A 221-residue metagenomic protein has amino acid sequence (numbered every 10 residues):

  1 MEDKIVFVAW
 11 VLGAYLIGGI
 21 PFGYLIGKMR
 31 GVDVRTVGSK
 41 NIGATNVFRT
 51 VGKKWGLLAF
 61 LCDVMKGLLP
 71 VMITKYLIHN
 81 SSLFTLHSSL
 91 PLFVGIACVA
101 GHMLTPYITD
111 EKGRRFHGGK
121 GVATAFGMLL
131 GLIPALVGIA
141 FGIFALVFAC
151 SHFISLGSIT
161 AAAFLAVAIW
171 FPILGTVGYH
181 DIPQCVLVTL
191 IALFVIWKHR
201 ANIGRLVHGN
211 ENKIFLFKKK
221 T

Functional and structural regions predicted by a protein language model:
V6, W10, W55-A59, K66-G113 (+3 more regions): Nucleotide and nucleotide-moiety/phosphate-recognizing core
W10, A14-Y15, G19, G23 (+14 more regions): Alpha-helical transmembrane segments in multi-pass membrane proteins
G23, K28, A100-R115, I143-S151 (+1 more regions): C-terminal ends of transmembrane helices
I26-K54, R114-K120, G204-T221: Cytosolic, membrane-interface loops and tails of multi-pass inner-membrane proteins
D33-N41, T109-F126, F153-F164: Short, non-helical or kinked segments that cap or interrupt transmembrane helices
F48-V51, T74-L77, G119-S151, F164-I173: Interfacial segments of multi-pass membrane proteins
G138, I154-A162, Y179-T189: Loop-to-transmembrane alpha-helix initiation sites
G178, P183-T221: C-terminal membrane-associated helical module and adjoining short loops/tails
